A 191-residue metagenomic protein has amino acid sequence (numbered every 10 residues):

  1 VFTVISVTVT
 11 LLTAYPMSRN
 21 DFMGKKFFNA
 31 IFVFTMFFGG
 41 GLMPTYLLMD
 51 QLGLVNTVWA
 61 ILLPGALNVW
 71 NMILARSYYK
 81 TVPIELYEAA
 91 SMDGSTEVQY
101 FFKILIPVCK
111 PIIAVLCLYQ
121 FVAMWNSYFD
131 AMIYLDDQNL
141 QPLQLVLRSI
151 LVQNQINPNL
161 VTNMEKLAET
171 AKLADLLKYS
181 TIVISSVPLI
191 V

Functional and structural regions predicted by a protein language model:
V1-V191: A hydrophobic, multi-pass inner-membrane permease signature
